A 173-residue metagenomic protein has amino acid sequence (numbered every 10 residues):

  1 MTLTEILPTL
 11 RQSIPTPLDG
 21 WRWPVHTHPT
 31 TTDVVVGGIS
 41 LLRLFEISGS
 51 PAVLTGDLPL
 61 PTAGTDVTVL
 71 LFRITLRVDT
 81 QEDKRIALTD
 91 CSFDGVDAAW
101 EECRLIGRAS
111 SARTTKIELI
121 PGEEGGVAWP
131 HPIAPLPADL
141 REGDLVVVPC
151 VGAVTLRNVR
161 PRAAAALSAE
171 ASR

Functional and structural regions predicted by a protein language model:
M1-T65, L136-V146, G152-R173: A charged N-terminal "starter" segment
S40, T62-R173: Charged (often Lys/Glu-rich) extended helix/loop segments that serve as interaction or gating elements
